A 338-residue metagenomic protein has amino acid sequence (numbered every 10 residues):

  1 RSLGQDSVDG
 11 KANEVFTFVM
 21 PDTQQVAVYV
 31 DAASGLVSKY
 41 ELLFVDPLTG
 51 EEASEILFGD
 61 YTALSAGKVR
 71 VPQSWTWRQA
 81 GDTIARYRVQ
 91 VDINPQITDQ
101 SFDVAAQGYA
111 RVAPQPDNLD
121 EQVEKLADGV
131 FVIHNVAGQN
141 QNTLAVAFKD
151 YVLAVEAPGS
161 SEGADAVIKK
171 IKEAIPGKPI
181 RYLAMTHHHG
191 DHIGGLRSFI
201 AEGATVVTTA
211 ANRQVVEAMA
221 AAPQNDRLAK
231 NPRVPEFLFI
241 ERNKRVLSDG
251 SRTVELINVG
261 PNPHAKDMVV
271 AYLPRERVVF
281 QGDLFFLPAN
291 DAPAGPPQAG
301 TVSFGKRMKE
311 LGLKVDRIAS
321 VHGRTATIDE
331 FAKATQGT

Functional and structural regions predicted by a protein language model:
R1-V26, A32-L36, F44-E51, L57 (+3 more regions): Flexible, processing/modification-adjacent segments and terminal tails in exported/periplasmic/extracellular proteins
D9-V104, V269-P274, Q281-G282, L287-P288 (+1 more regions): Gly/Pro-enriched, hydrophobic low-complexity segments that function as extracytoplasmic propeptides/linkers
R86-K149, R245-S248: Zn-dependent metallo-beta-lactamase
K125-I171, M268-L287: Conserved beta-strand hairpin/beta-sheet module of binuclear metal-dependent hydrolase folds, prominently
N140, E162, H188-G194, R213-E217 (+3 more regions): Active-site environment of divalent metal-dependent phosphoester hydrolases
A157-P158, H188, A204, A211-N212 (+3 more regions): Active-site metal-binding loops of divalent metal-dependent hydrolases
E162-V207, E310-D316: Active-site metal-binding motif and surrounding structural segment of the metallo-beta-lactamase
G305-T338: Divalent-metal (often Zn2+) His-rich catalytic cores of metallo-beta-lactamase-fold enzymes
